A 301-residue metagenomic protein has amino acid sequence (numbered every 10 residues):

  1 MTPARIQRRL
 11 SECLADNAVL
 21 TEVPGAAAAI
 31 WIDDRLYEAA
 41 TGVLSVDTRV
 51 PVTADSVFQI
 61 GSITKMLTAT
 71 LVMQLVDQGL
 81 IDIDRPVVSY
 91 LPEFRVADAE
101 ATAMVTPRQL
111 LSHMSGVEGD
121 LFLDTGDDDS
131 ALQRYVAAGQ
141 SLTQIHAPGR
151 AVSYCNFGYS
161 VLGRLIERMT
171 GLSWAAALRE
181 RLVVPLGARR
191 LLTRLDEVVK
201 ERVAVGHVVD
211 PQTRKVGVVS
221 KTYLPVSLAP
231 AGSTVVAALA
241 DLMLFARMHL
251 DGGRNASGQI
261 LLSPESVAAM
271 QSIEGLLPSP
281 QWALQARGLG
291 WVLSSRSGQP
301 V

Functional and structural regions predicted by a protein language model:
T2-I60, L80, A97, L132-L142 (+1 more regions): Short, conserved catalytic-motif segment at the N-terminal edge
R8, E12, A69-T70, R85 (+2 more regions): A generic alpha-helix surface/boundary motif
D16, Q74, R164-E167: Surface-exposed charged/polar residues within alpha-helices that form helix-capping/stabilizing sites and interaction
V19-A27, D47-L110, I145-F157, P230-S233: Short active-site loop at a secondary-structure junction that contains or immediately precedes the catalytic residue(s)
A29-W31, P86, A177-E180: Outer-envelope exported proteins of Gram-negative bacteria
I30-I32, L91, L195-E197: A general secondary-structure junction signal
R35-E38, S45-V46, D98-V301: Short, surface-exposed loop or secondary-structure junction motifs that flank catalytic or metal-binding residues
